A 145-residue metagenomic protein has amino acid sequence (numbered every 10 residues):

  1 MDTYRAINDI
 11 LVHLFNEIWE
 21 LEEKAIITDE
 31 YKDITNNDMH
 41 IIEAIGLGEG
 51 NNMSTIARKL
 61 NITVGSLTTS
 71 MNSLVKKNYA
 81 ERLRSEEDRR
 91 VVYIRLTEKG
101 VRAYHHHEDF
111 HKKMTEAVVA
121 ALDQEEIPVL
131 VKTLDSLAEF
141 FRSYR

Functional and structural regions predicted by a protein language model:
M1-K32: N-terminal leader segment of winged-helix/HTH proteins
T3-I7, L14, D109-R145: Terminal interaction helix/tail motif
N16, E20-E23, K76, A120 (+1 more regions): Regular, well-ordered alpha-helical segments
K24-T63: N-terminal helix-turn-helix DNA-binding core of bacterial DNA-binding proteins
E43-L47, E108, D135: Short, locally clustered residues in the helix-turn-helix/winged-helix DNA-binding domain
N72-V129: Charged, amphipathic alpha-helical coiled-coil/dimerization segments
